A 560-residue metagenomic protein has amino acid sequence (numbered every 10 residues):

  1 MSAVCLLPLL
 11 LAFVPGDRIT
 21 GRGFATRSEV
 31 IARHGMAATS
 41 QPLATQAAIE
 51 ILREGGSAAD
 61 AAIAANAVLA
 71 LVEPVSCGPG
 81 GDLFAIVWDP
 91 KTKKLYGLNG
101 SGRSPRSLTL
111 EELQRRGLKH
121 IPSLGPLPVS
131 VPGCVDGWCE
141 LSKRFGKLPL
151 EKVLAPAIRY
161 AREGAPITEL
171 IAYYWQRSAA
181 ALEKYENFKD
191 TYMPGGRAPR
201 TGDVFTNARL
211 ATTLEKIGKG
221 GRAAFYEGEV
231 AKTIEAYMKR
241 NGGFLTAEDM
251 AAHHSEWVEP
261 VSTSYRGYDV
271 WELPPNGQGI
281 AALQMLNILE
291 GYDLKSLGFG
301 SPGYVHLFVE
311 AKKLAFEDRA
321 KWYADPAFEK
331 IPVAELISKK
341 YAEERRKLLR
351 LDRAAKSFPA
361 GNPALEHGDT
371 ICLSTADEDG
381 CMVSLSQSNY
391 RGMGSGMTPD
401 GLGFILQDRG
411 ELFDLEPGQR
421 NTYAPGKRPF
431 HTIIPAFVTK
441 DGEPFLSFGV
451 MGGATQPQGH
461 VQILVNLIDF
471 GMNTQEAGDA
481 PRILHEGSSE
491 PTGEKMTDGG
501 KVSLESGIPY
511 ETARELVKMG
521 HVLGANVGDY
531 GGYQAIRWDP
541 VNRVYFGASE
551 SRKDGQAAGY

Functional and structural regions predicted by a protein language model:
S2-A12: Bacterial N-terminal signal peptides
V14-Q46, E50, A58-G220, F225-E227 (+4 more regions): Noncatalytic scaffold domains of N-terminal-nucleophile
A59-N66, E151-R162, K232-E235, F299-K313 (+2 more regions): Short, well-structured alpha-helical segments that form the helix of a local strand-helix-strand
L71-G97, F244-T246, C381-L446, Q462 (+2 more regions): Active-site rim segments in enzyme catalytic domains, especially the processed small/beta chain of N-terminal
W257, H367-T370, H431-I433: Short, small/polar residue-rich loop motifs at catalytic or cofactor-binding pockets
G279-K295, V438-L446, A454-G478: M16/insulysin-pitrilysin zinc metalloprotease superfamily fold
G291-S388, G401-L402, R409, V527: Internal maturation/activation junctions in enzymes
D379, K427, H460, D469-G528: Extended C-terminal subregions enriched in glycine
